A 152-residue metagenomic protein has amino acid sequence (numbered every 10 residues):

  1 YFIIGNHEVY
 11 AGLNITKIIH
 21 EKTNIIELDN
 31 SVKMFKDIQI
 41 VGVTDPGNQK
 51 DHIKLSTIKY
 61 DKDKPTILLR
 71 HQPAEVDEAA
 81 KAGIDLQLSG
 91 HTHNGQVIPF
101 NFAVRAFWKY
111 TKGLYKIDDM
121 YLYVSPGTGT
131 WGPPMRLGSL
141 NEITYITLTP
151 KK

Functional and structural regions predicted by a protein language model:
Y1-K152: Soluble catalytic domains of enzymes that build or remodel membrane lipids, polysaccharides, and related
